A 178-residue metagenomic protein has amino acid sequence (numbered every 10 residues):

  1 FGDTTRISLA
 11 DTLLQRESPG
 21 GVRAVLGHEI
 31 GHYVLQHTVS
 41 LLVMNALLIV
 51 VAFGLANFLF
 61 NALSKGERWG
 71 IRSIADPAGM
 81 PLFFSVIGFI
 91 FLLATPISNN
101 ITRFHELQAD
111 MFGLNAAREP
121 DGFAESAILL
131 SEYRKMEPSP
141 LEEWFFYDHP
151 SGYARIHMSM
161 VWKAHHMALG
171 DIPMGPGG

Functional and structural regions predicted by a protein language model:
F1-A75, G88-G178: Polar-ligand-bearing catalytic/cofactor-coordination segments of membrane-embedded or membrane-tethered inner-membrane
A75-F83: Hydrophobic alpha-helical transmembrane segments
